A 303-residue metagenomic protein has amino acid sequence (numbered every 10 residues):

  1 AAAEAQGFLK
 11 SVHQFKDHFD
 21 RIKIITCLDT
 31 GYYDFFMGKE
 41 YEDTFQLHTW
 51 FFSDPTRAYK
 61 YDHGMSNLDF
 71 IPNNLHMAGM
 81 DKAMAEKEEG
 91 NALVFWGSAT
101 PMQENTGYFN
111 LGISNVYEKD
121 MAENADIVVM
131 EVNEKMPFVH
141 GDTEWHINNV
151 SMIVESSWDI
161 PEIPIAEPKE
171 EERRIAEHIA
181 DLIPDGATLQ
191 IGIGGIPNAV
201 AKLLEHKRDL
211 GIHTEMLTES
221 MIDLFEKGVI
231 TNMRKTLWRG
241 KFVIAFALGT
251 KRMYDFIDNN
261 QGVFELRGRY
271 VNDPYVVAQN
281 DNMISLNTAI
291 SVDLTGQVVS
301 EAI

Functional and structural regions predicted by a protein language model:
A1-I303: Conserved alpha/beta enzyme-core scaffold
